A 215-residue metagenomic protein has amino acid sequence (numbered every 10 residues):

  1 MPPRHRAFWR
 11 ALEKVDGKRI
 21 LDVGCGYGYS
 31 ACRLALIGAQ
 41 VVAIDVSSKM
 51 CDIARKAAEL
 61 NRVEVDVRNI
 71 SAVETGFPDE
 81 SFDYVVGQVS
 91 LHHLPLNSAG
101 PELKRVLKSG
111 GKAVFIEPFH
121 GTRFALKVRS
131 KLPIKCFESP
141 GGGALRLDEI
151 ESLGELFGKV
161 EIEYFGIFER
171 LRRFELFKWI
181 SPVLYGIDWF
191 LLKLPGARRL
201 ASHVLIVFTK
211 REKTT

Functional and structural regions predicted by a protein language model:
M1-D16: Conserved alpha-helix/loop element of class I SAM-dependent methyltransferases that forms part of the SAM/SAH-binding
L21, Y27-E74: Class I SAM-dependent methyltransferase SAM/SAH-binding core
V73-Y84: A short acidic, Gly/Pro-enriched loop at the edge of an enzyme's catalytic core that lines a small-molecule cofactor
Y84-N97: A short SAM/SAH-binding and catalytic strip from SAM-dependent methyltransferases
S98-S109: A short glycine-rich, Lys/Arg-flanked "PGG" loop and its adjoining helix->strand segment in the class I
V114-F137: Conserved class I S-adenosyl-L-methionine
G142-G158, I162: Short alpha-helix
Y164-T215: A C-terminal cap/extension of S-adenosyl-L-methionine-dependent methyltransferases that defines the acceptor-substrate
